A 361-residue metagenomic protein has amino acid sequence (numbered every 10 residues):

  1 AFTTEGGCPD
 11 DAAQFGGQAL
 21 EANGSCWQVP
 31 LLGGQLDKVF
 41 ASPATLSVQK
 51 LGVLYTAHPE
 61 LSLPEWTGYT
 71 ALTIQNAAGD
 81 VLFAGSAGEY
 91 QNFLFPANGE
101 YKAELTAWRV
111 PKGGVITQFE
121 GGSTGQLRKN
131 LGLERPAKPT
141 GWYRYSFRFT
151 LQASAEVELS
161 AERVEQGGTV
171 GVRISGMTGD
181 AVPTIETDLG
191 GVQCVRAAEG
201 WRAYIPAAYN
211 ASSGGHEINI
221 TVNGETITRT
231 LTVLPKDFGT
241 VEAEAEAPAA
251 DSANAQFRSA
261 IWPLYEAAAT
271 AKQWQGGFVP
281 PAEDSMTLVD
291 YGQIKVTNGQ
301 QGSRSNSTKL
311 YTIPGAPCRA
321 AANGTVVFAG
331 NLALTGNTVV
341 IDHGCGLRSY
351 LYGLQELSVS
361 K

Functional and structural regions predicted by a protein language model:
F2-P59, R148-R173: Extracellular ectodomain segments of secreted/surface proteins
E65-D80, D180-Q193: Change to "...patches in solvent-exposed regions of secreted, membrane-anchored, or virion-exposed structural
N92-K102, V110, A207-S213: Surface-exposed, short loops/turns at beta-strand junctions within beta-sandwich domains
G113-F149, E225-L234: Edge beta-strands of extracellular beta-sandwich domains
Q126-P136, T150-E165, T232-A260: Low-complexity, Pro/Ser/Thr- and charge-rich linker/hinge segments at domain boundaries
T150-T230, P235: Cationic-aromatic interfacial patches
T230-T335: Surface-exposed, glycine-biased beta-strand/turn segments
R319, A329, C345-K361: Short histidine-centered loop motifs in beta-beta connectors
